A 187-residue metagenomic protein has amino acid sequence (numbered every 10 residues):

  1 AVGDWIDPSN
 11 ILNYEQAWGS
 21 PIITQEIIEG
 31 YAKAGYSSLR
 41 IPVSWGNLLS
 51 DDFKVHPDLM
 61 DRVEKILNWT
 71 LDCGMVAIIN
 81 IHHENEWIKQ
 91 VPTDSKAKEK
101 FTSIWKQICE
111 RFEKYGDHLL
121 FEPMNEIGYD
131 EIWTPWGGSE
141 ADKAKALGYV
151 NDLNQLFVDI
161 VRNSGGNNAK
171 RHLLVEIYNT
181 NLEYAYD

Functional and structural regions predicted by a protein language model:
A1-S20: Boundary/entry segment of secreted carbohydrate-active catalytic domains
A1-W5, P42-G46, N80-E84, E122-I127 (+1 more regions): Active-site-proximal beta-strand/loop segments in catalytic clefts of secreted hydrolases
G3, Q16, V43, N85 (+2 more regions): Short, low-complexity intrinsically disordered segments
D4-W5, A17, S44, K54 (+5 more regions): Residue-level preference for alpha-helix termini and adjacent loops
D7, S20, N47, K89 (+3 more regions): Intrinsic disorder/low-complexity segments enriched in polar/charged and small flexible residues
N10-N13, S50-F53, K89-V91, W133-W136: Short acidic, glycine/proline-rich loop/turn micro-motifs
W18-L39, L49, F53-H83, W87-P123 (+1 more regions): An active-site-proximal structural segment forming one wall of the substrate-binding cleft that immediately precedes
K98-D187: Active-site region of glycoside hydrolase catalytic domains
